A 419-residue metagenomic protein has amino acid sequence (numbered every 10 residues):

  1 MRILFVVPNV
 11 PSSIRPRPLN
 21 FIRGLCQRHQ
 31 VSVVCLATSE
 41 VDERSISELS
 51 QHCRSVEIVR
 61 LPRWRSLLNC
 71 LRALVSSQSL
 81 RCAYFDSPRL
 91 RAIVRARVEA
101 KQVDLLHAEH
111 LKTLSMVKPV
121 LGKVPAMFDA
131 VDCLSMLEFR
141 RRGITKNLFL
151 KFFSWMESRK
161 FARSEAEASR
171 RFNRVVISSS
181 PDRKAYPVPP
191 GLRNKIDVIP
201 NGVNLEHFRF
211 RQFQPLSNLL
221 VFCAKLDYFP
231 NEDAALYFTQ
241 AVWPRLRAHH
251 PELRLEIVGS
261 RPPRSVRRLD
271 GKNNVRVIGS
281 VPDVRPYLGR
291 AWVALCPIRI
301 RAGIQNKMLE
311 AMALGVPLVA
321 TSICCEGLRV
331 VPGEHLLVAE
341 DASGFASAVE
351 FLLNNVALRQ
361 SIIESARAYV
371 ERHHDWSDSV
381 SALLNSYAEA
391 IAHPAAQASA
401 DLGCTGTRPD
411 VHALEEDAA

Functional and structural regions predicted by a protein language model:
M1-E57, E99-K101, A248, L414-A419: N-terminal subdomain of nucleotide-sugar transferases
P8, W64-Y84, V124-A166, K225: Acceptor-binding helix/loop patch of EC 2.4 sugar-transfer enzymes, predominantly nucleotide-sugar-dependent
M127-F128, S135, S154-F210: Donor nucleotide-sugar binding/catalytic pocket of nucleotide-sugar-dependent glycosyltransferases
R170, V188, D197-R290: Conserved catalytic-core segment of nucleotide-activated headgroup transferases in glycan assembly
N173, N274, G289-G303, L314-P317: Acidic donor-binding loop of glycosyltransferase active sites
K307-A311, P317-T321, L337: Short hydrophobic beta-strand element within catalytic cores of glycosyltransferases and related nucleotide-activated
G333-S343, F351-V356: Conserved acidic donor-binding segment of nucleotide-sugar-dependent glycosyltransferases
L358-R372, S379-N385: A short, well-ordered alpha-helix in the C-terminal region of glycosyltransferases
